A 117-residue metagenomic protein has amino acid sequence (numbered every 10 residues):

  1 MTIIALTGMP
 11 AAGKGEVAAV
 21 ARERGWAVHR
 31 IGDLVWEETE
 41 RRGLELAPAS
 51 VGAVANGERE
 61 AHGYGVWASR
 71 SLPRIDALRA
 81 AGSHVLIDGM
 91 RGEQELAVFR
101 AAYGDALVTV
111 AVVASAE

Functional and structural regions predicted by a protein language model:
M1-I4: Extreme N-terminal starter segment of soluble prokaryotic enzymes
M9, A21: P-loop (Walker A) phosphate-binding loop of NTP-binding proteins
A12: ATP-binding Walker
G15: Walker A/P-loop
A18-A19, A97-A101: Short amphipathic alpha-helical segments
E23-V28, L107-A111: Conserved beta-strand scaffold positions in the cores of enzyme catalytic domains, especially in NTP/NDP-utilizing
W26-L86, M90-V98: ATP-dependent small-molecule kinase phosphotransfer cores that center on conserved nucleotide phosphate-binding segments
D88-M90, A102-E117: Conserved phosphate-donor/acceptor-positioning beta-strand/loop module used by diverse small-molecule
